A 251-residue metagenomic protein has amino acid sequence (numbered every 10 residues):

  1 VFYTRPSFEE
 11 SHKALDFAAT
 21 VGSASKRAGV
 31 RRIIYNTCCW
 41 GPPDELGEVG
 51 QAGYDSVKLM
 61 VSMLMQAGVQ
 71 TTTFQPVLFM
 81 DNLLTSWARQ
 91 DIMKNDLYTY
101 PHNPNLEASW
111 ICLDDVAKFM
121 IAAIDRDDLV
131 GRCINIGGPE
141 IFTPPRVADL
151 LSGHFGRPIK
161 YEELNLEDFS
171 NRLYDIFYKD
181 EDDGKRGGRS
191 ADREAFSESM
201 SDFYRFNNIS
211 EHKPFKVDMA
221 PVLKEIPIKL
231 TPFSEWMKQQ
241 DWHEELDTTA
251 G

Functional and structural regions predicted by a protein language model:
V1, I34: N-terminal Rossmann-like NAD(P) cofactor-binding module of classical short-chain dehydrogenase/reductase
R5-K13, A24-R32, C39-K160, N171-I176 (+2 more regions): Oxidoreductase cofactor-interface core, primarily capturing Rossmann-like NAD(P)-dependent enzymes
K160, L164-L166: Substrate-binding/catalytic subdomain of NAD(P)-dependent oxidoreductase enzymes
D168-G251: A hydrophobic C-terminal alpha-helical subdomain
